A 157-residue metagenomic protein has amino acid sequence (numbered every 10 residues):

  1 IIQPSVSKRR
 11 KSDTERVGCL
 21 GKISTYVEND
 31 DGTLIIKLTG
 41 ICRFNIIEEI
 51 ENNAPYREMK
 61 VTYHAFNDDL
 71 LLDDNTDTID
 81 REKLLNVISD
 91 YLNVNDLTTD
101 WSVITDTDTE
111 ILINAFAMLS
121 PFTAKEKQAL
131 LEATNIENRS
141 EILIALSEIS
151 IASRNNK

Functional and structural regions predicted by a protein language model:
I1-K157: N-terminal low-complexity, acidic/polar interaction/targeting segments
